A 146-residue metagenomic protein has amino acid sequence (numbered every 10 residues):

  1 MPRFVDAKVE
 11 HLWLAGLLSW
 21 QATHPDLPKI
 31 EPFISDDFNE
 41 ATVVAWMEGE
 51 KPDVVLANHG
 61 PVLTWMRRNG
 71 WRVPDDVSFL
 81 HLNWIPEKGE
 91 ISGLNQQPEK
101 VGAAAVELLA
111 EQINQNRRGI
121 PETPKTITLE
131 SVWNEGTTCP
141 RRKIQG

Functional and structural regions predicted by a protein language model:
M1-G146: Bacterial carbohydrate/catabolite-sensing allosteric modules
